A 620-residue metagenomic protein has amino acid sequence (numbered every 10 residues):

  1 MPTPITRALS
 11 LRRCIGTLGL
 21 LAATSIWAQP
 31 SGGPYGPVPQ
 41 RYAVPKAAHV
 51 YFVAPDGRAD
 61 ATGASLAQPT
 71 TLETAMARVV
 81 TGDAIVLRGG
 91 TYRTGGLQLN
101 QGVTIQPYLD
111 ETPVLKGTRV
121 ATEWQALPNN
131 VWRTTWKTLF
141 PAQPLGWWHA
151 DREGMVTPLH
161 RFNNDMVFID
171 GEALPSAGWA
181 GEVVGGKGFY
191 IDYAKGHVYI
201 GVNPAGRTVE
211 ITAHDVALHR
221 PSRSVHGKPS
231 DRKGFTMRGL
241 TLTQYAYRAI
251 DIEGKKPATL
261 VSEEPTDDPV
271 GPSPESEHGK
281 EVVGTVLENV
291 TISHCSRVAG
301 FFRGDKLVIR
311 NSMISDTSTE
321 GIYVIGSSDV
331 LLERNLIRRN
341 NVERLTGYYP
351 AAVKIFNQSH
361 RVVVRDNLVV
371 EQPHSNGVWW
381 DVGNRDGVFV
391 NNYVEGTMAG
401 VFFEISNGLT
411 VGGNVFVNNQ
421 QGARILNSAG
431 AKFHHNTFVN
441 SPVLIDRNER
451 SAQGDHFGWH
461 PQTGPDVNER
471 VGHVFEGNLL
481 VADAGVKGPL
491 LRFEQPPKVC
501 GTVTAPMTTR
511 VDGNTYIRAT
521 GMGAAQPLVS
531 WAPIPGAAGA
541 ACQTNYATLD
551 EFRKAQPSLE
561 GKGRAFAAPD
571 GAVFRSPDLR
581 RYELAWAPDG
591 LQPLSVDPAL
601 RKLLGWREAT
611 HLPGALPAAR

Functional and structural regions predicted by a protein language model:
P2-G16: Bacterial N-terminal signal peptides that target proteins for export
P30-V282, Q462, E469, M522-G523 (+2 more regions): Extracellular polysaccharide-degrading/modifying enzymes targeting complex plant/algal/animal polysaccharides
G96, A217-H219, H226, Y247-V282 (+3 more regions): Glycine- and acidic/polar-rich repeat regions and solenoidal domains
